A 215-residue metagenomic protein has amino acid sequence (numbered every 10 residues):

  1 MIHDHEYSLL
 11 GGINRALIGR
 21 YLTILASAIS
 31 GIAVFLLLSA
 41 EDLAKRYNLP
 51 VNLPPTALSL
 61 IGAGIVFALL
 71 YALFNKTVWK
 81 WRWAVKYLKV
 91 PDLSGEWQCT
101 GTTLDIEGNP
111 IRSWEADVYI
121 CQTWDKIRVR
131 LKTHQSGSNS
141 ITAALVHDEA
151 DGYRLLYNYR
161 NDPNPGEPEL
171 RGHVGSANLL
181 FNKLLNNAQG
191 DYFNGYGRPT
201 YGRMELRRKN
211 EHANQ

Functional and structural regions predicted by a protein language model:
M1-D92, T102-D105, K209-Q215: Amphipathic/hydrophobic helical signal segments and adjacent flexible N-terminal regions that mediate secretion
E6, W83-Q215: Central antiparallel beta-sheet cores of small beta-barrel/beta-sandwich binding domains
